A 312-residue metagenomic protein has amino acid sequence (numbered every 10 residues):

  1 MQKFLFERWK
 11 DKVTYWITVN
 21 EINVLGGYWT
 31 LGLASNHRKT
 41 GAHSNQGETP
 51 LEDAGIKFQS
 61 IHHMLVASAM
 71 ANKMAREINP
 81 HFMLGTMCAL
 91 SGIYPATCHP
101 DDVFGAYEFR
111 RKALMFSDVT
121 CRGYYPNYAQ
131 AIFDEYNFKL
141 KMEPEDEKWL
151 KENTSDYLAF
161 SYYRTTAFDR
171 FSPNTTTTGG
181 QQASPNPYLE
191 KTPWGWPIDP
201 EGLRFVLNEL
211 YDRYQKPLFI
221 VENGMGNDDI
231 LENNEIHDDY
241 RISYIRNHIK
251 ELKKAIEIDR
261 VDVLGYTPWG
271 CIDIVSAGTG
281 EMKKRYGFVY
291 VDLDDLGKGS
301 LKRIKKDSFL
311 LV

Functional and structural regions predicted by a protein language model:
M1-V312: Active-site region of glycoside hydrolase catalytic domains
